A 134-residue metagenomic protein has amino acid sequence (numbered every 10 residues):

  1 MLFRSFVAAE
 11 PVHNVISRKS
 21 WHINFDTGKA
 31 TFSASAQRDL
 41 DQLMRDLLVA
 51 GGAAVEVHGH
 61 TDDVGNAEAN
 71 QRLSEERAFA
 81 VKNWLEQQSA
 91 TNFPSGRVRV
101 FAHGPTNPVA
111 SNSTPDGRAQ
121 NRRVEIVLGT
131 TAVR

Functional and structural regions predicted by a protein language model:
M1-V55, A90-N92, G129-R134: Periplasmic peptidoglycan-binding/tethering modules of Gram-negative envelope proteins
T31, S35, H60-R134: Periplasmic OmpA-like peptidoglycan-binding domain that tethers envelope proteins to the cell wall
